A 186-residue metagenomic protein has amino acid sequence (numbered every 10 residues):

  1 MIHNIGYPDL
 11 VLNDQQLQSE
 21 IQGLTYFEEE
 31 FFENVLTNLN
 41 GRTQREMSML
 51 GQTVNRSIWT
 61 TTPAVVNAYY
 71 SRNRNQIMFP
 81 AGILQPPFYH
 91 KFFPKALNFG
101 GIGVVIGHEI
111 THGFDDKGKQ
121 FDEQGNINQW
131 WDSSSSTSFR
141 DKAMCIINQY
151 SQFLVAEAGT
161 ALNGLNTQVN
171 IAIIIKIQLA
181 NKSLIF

Functional and structural regions predicted by a protein language model:
M1-F186: Intrinsically disordered, low-complexity linker/terminal regions across diverse proteins
